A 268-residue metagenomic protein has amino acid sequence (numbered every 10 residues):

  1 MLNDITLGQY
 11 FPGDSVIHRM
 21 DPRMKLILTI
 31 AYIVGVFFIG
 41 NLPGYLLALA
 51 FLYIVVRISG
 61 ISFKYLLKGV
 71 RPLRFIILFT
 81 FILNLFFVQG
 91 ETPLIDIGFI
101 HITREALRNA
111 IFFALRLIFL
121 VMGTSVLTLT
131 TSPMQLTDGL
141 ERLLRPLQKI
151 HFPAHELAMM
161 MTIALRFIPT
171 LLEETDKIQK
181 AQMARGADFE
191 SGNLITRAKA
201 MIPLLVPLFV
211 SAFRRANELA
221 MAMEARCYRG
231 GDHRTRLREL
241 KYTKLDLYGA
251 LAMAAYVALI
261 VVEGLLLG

Functional and structural regions predicted by a protein language model:
M1-L42, A48-R57, R142-F152, E156-M159 (+2 more regions): Transmembrane alpha-helix interface motif
D14, F37, G60-Y65, I97 (+4 more regions): Membrane-helix interfacial "entry" motifs
K25-L26, K64-R74, D246-G249: Alpha-helical transmembrane segments and their helix-start/interface "positive-inside/aromatic belt" motifs in integral
N41, Y45, G60-K64, V88-D96 (+2 more regions): Transmembrane helix-loop junctions in multipass membrane proteins, especially transporters and channels
F51-I61, I76-F79: Alpha-helical transmembrane segments and their membrane-interface exit regions
L73-A187, L194: Juxtamembrane/interface alpha-helical elements of multi-pass membrane proteins
